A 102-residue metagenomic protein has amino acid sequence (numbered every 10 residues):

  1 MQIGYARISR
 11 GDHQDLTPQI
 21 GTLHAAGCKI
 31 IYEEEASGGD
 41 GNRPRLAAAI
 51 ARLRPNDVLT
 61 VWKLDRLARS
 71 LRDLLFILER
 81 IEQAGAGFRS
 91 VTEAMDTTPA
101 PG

Functional and structural regions predicted by a protein language model:
M1-G102: Short, structured surface patches at the beginning of a domain
